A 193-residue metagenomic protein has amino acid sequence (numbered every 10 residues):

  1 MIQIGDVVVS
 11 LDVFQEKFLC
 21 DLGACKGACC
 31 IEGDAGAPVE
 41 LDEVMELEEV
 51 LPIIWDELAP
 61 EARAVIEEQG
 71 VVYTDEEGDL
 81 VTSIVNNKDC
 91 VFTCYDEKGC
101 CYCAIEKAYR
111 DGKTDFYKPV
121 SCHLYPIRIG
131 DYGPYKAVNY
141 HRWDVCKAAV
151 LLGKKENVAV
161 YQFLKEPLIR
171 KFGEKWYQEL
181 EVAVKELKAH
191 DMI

Functional and structural regions predicted by a protein language model:
M1-I193: Short loop/turn segments that flank or connect secondary-structure elements
